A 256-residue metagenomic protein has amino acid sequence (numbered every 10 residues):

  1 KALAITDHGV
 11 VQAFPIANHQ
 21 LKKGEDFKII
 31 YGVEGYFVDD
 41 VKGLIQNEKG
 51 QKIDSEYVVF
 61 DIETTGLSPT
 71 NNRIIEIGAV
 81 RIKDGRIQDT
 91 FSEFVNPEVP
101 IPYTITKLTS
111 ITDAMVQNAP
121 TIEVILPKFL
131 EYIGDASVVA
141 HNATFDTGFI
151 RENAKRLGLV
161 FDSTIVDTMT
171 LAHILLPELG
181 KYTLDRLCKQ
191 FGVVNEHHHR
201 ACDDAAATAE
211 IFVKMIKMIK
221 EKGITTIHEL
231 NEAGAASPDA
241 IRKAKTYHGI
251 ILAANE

Functional and structural regions predicted by a protein language model:
K1-T64, S68-T70, G78-I87, E98 (+4 more regions): Phosphodiester-processing cores and adjacent nucleic acid-binding clamps
D89-F91: A structural microfeature
E93-L108: Short, surface-exposed acidic-centric catalytic microdomains
V124: Short, conserved clusters of charged catalytic residues that mark active-site and nucleotide-handling motifs
